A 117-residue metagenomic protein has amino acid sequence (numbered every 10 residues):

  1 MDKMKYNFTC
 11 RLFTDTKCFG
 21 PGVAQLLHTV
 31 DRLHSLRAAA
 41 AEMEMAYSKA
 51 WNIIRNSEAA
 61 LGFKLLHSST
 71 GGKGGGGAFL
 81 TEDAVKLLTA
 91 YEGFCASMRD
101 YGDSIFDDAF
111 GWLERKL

Functional and structural regions predicted by a protein language model:
D2-D15: Short, Lys/Arg-enriched N-terminal segment that forms or immediately precedes the first helix of a structured domain
V30-A40: Short helix-boundary/capping micro-motifs
E44-A46: Central "turn" residue of the DNA-binding helix-turn-helix
I53: Residues within the DNA-recognition helix of helix-turn-helix
A59-K64: Residue cluster at the C-terminal edge of the helix-turn-helix DNA-binding motif
S68-G93: Basic, amphipathic "hinge/linker" alpha-helix immediately C-terminal to the N-terminal HTH DNA-binding motif
K86-L117: Helix-turn-helix/homeodomain-like alpha-helical modules used for DNA recognition and transcription-factor dimerization
